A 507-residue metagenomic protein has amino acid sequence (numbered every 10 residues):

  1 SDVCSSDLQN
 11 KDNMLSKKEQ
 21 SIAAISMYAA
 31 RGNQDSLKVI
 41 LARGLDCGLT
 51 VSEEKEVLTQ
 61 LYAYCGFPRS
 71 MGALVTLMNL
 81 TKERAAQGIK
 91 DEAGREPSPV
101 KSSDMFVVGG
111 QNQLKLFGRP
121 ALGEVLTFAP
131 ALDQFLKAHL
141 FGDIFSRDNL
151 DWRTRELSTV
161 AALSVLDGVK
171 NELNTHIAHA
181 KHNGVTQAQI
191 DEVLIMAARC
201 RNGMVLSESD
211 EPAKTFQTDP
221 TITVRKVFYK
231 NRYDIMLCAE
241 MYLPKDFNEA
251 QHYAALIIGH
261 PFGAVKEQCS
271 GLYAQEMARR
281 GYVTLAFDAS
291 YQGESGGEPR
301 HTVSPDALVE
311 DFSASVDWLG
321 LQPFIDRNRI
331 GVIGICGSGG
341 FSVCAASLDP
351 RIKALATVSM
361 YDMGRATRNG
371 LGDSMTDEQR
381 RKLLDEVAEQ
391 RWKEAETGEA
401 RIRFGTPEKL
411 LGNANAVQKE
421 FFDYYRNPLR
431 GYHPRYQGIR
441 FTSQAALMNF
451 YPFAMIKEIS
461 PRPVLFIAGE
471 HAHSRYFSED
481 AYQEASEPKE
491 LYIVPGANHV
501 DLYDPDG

Functional and structural regions predicted by a protein language model:
D2-S5: Short, small-residue-biased leader/transition segments that mark boundaries at the very start of proteins
L206-Q251, Y503-D504: N-terminal cap/lid segment of alpha/beta-hydrolase-fold proteins
G263-Q275, A289: The serine-hydrolase catalytic nucleophile loop
C269, T302-P323: Alpha/beta-hydrolase active-site loop
E276-G296: Conserved alpha/beta-hydrolase
V343-Y424: Alpha/beta-hydrolase-fold enzymes
I459, F466-A468: Short beta-strand/loop motif that positions the catalytic acidic residue of the alpha/beta-hydrolase fold
A497-D506: Catalytic histidine-centered segment of alpha/beta-hydrolase-like enzymes
